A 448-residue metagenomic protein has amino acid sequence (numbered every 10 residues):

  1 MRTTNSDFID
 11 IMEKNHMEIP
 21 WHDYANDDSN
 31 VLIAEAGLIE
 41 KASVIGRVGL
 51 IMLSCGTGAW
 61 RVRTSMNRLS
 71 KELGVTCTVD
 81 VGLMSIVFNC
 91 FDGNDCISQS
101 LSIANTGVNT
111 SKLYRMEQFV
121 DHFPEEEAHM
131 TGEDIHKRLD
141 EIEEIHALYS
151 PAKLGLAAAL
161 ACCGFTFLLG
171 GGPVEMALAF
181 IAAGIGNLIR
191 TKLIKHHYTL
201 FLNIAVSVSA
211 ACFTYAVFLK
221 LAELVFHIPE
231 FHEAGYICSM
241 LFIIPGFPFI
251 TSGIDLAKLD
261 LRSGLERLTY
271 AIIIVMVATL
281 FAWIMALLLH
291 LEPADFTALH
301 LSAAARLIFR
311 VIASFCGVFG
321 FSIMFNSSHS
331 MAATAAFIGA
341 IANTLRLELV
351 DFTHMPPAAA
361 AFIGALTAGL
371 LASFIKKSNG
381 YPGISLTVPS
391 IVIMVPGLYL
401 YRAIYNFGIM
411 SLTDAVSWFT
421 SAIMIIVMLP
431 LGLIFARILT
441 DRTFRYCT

Functional and structural regions predicted by a protein language model:
M1-K137, E141-E143, A147: Soluble N-terminal domains of membrane-associated systems
E133-H146, L160-G171, R190-Y198, L288-S302 (+3 more regions): Short juxtamembrane and helix-loop transition motifs at transmembrane-helix boundaries in membrane proteins
L148-T251, I323-F325, H329, T334: Core alpha-helical transmembrane segments of integral membrane proteins
A152-L156, M176-I181, L202-V206, L268 (+8 more regions): Hydrophobic alpha-helical transmembrane segments
G164-L169, I185-I194, A210, T214-A222 (+7 more regions): Alpha-helical membrane-inserting segments
L168-A182, F231-P245, T297-A313, T353-L366 (+1 more regions): Structural signature of hydrophobic alpha-helical transmembrane segments
A222-F231, L289-A303, N406-W418: Membrane-interface helix termini and inter-helical loops of multi-pass transporters
G235-M240, T251-D255, L259-I274, F337-N343 (+1 more regions): C-terminal transmembrane helix-loop-helix hairpin of multi-pass membrane proteins
